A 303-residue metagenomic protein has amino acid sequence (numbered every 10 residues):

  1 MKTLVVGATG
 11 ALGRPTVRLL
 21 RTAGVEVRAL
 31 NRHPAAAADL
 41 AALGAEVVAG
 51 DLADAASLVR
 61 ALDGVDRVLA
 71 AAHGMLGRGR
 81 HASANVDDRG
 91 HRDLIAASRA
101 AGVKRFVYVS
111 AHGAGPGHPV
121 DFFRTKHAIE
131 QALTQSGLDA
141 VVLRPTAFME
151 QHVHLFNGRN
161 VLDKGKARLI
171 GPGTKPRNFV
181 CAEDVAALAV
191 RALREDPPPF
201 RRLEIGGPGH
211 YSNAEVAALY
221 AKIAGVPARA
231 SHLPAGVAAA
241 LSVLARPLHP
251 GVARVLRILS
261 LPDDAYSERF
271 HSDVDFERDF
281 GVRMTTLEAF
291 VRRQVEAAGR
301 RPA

Functional and structural regions predicted by a protein language model:
K2-E26, P34-A42, A53-A56, A61-D63 (+6 more regions): Oxidoreductase cofactor-interface core, primarily capturing Rossmann-like NAD(P)-dependent enzymes
L30, A71, L143: The conserved SAM/SAH-binding core of class I Rossmann-like methyltransferase domains, concentrating on the hydrophobic
G50: Cofactor-binding loops of NAD(P)H-dependent oxidoreductases, dominated by short-chain dehydrogenase/reductases
L62, D66-L69, D87, V107: N-terminal Rossmann-like NAD(P) cofactor-binding module of classical short-chain dehydrogenase/reductase
A71-A72, S110: Glycine-rich, N-terminal phosphate-binding loop of Rossmann-like dinucleotide-binding domains
R78-G90: Short alpha-helical oligomerization interface
G90-D93, A97: Short, conserved SAM-binding segment of the class I
A235-A303: A hydrophobic C-terminal alpha-helical subdomain
